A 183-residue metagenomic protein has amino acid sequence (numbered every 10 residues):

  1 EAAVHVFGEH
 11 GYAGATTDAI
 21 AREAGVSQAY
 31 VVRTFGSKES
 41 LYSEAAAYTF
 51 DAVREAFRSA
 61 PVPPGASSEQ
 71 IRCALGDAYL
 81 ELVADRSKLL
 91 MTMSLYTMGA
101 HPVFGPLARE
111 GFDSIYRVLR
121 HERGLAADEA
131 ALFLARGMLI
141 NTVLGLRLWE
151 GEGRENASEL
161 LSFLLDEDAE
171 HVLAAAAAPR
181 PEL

Functional and structural regions predicted by a protein language model:
A2-H5, E9, E23, R33 (+4 more regions): Alpha-helical structural segments
Y12-R22: Ser/Thr-centered, proline-biased regulatory motifs and S/T-rich low-complexity segments located at helix/coil boundaries
G36-S40, V62, A66, V83-S87 (+1 more regions): Residues in soluble alpha-helical coiled-coils and helical-bundle/repeat scaffolds
A60, P64, Y96-G99: Secondary-structure edge/capping motif, primarily at the C-terminal ends of alpha-helices and the immediately following
E69-M93, M98-P106: Helical hydrophobic small-molecule/effector-binding pocket
H101-S114, L119-L183: Hydrophobic/aromatic-rich alpha-helical bundle segments in the mid-to-C-terminal region
